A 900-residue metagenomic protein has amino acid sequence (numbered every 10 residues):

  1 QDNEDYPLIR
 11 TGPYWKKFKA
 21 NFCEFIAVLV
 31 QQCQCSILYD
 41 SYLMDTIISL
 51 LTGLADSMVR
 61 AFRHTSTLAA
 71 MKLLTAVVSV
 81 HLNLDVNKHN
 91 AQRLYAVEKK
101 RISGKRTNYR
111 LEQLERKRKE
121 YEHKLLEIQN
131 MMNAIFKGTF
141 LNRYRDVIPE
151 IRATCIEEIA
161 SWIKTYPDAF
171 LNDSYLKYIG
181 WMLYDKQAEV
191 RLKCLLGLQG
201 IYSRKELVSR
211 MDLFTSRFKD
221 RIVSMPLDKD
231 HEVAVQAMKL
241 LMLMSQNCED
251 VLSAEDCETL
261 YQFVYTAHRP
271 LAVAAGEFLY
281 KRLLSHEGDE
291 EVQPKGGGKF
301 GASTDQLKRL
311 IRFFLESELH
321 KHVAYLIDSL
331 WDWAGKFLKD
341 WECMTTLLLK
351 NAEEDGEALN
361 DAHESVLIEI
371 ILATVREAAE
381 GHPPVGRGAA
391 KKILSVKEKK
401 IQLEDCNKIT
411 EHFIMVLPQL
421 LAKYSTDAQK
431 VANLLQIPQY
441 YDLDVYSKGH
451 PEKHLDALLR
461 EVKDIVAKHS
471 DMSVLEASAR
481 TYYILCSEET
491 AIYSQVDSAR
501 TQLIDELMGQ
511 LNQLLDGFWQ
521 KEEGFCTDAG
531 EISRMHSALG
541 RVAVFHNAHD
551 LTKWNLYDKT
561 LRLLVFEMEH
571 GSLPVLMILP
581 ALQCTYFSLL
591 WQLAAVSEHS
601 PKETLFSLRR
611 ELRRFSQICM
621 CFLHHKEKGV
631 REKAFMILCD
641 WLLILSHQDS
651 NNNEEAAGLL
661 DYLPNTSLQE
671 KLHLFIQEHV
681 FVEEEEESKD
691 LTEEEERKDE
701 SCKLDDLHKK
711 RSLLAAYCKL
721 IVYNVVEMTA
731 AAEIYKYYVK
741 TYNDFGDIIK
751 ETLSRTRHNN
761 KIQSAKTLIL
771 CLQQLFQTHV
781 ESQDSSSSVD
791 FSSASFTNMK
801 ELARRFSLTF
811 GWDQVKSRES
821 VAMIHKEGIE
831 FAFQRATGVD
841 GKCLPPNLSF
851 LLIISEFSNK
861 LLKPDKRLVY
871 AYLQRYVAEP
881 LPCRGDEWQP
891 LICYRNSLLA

Functional and structural regions predicted by a protein language model:
Q1-C35, Y39-N142, L283-V416: Alpha-helical repeat/alpha-solenoid scaffolds of the HEAT/ARM/MIF4G superfamily and closely related elongated all-alpha
T11-F18, C33-L43, L84, K88 (+13 more regions): Alpha-solenoid helical repeat scaffolds
K16-L54, R60, H64, L68 (+9 more regions): Extended alpha-helical scaffolding segments
I26, S66, A70-L73, L125 (+22 more regions): Hydrophobic core/packing positions within alpha-helical solenoid repeats
A76-V80, Q92-S103, Y184-D185, Y265-L271 (+16 more regions): Eukaryote-specific, cytoplasm-facing alpha-helical/coiled-coil scaffolding segments in long proteins
K205-V208, H469-M508, W519-W554, V575 (+5 more regions): Charge-patterned, phosphorylation-rich low-complexity C-terminal interaction regions of large eukaryotic proteins
Y261-K308, P580, F587, A730-H758 (+2 more regions): Eukaryotic acidic, Ser/Thr-rich intrinsically disordered low-complexity regions
E316-V323, D328-I371, V375-H382, L434-Q439 (+3 more regions): Extended alpha-helical scaffolding regions
